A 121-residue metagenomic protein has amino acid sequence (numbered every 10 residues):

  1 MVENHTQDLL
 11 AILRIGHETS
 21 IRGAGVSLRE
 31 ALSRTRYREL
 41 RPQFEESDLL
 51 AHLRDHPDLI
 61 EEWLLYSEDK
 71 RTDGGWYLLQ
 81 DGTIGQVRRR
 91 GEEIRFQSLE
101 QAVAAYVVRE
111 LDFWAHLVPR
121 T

Functional and structural regions predicted by a protein language model:
M1-S67: Negatively charged, low-complexity tracts enriched in Asp/Glu with abundant Ser/Thr
V2-Q7, I12, G91-E92, Q97-V103: Amphipathic alpha-helical protein-interaction segments
A24, L28, Y77-G82, T121: Amphipathic, alpha-helical segments enriched in basic
L64-E92: Short aromatic-glycine-(Arg/Gly/Cys) micro-motifs in beta-strand/loop hairpins
S67, R120-T121: Residue-level signal for alpha-helical context at structural boundaries
E93-R120: Ampiphathic alpha-helical segments that act as solvent-exposed interaction surfaces
